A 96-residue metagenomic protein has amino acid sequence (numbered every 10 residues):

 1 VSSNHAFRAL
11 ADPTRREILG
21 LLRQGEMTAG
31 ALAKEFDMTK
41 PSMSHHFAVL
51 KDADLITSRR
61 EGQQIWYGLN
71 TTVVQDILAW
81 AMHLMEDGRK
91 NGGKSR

Functional and structural regions predicted by a protein language model:
V1-S3, R8, T71-R96: Amphipathic alpha-helical dimerization/coiled-coil segments that flank or bridge DNA-binding/regulatory modules
S2-P41, E61-V74: N-terminal helix-turn-helix DNA-binding core of bacterial DNA-binding proteins
K34, H45, K51-D52: Alpha-helical residues within the helix-turn-helix
V49-L50, G68: Alpha-helical and His/Cys-centered functional microenvironments
